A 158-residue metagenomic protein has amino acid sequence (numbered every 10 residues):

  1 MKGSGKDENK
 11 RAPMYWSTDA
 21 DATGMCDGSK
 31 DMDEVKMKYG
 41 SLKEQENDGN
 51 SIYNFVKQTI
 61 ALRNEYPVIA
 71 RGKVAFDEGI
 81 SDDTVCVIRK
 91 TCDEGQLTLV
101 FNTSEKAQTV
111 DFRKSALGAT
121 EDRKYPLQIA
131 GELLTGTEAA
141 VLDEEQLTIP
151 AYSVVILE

Functional and structural regions predicted by a protein language model:
M1-T109, L117-G118: Loop/helix patches that line or flank the sugar-binding groove of alpha-linked glycan CAZymes
E8, R63, G136, V141-D143: A generic, residue-level signal for flexible/boundary positions that often mark functional hotspots
D21-A22, T135-E138, V154: A short acidic, often aromatic-flanked loop/helix-cap motif at beta-alpha or helix-coil junctions that lines enzyme
V35-M37, L133-E138: Short helix/strand-capping connector loops at secondary-structure junctions
I69, A107-T135: Beta-strand-rich binding/interaction modules
A139-E158: C-terminal beta-strand-rich structural cap/linker in extracellular carbohydrate-active enzymes
